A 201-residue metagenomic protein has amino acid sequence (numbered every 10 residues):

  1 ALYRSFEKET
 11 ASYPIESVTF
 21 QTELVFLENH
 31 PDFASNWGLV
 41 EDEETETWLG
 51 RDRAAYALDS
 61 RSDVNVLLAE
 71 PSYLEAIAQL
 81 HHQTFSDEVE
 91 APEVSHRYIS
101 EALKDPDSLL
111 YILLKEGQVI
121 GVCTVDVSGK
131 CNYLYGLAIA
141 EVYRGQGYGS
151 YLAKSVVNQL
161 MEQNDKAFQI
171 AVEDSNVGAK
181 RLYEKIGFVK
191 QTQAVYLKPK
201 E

Functional and structural regions predicted by a protein language model:
A1-S62, L197-P199: Acyl-donor-binding surface of acyltransferase catalytic domains
L2-K8, I139, G145-E162, R181-K185: Conserved acetyl-CoA-binding loop-helix of GNAT-fold acetyltransferases
V18-Q21, L134, F168-V172: Conserved hydrophobic beta-strand within the GNAT/NAT acetyltransferase core sheet that lines the active-site cleft
E23, A140, R144, E173: Residue-level recognition of the GNAT/N-acetyltransferase active site
V25-E43, S150, D174-T192, K200: Conserved active-site alpha-helix within GNAT-family acetyltransferase domains
D59-A91: Short amphipathic alpha-helix that is part of the acyltransferase structural core
A69, L137-I139, V172: Hydrophobic adenine-recognition pocket in adenosine-nucleotide-binding enzymes
A91-A138: A conserved beta-strand-loop-helix scaffold within acyl/acetyltransferase catalytic domains
